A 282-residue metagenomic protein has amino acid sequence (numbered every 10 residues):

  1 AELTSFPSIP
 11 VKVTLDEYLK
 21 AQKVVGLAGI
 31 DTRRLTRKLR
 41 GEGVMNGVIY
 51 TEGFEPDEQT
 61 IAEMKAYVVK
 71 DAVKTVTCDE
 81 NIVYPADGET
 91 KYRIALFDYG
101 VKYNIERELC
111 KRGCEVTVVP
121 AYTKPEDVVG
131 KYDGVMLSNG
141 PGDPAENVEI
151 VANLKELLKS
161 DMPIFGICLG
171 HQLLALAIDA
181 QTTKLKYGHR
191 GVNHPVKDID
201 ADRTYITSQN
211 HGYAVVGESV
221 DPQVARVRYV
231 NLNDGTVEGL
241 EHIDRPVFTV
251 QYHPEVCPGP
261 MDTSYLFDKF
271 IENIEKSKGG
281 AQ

Functional and structural regions predicted by a protein language model:
A1-D127, P144, C257, K269-Q282: RNA-binding accessory domains that recognize and position tRNA/RNA substrates
V25, R93, P163-F165, Q181 (+1 more regions): Proline-centered loop/turn at the N-terminus of a beta-strand
G88-I94, A201-T204, H242-V247: Beta-strand-turn-beta hairpins that frame and shape the catalytic cleft of phosphate-ester-processing enzymes
E115, P163, I206, P246-F248: Structural signature of beta-strand start/N-cap positions in the alpha/beta core of ABC transporter nucleotide-binding
G134, S138-A214, G259-S277: Cysteine-nucleophile active-site neighborhood
R203-R245, A281: Catalytic beta-strand/loop cores that center a nucleophilic Ser/Cys/Thr and support acyl-enzyme chemistry
G239-A281: A glycine-centered loop/beta-turn motif at secondary-structure junctions
